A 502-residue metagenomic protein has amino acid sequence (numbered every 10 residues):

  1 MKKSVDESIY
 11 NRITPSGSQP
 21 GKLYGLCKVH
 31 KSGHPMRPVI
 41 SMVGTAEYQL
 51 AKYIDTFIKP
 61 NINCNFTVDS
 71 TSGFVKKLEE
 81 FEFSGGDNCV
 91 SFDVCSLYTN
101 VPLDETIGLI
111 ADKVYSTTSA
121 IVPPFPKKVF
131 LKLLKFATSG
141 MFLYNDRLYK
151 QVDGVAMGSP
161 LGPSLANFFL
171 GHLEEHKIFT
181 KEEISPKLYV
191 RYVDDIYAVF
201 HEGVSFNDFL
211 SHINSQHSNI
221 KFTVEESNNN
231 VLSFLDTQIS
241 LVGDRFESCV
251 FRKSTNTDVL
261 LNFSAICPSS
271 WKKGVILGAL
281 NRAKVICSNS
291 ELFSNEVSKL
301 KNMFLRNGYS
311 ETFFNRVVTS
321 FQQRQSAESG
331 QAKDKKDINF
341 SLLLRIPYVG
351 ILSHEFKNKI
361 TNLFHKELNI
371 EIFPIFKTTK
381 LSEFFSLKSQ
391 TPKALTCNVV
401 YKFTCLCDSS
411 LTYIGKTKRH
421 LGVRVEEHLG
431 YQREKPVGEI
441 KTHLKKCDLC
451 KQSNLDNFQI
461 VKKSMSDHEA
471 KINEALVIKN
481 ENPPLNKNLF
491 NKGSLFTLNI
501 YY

Functional and structural regions predicted by a protein language model:
M1-Y502: Charged structural interfaces that engage phosphate-rich ligands and support phosphoryl-transfer chemistry
